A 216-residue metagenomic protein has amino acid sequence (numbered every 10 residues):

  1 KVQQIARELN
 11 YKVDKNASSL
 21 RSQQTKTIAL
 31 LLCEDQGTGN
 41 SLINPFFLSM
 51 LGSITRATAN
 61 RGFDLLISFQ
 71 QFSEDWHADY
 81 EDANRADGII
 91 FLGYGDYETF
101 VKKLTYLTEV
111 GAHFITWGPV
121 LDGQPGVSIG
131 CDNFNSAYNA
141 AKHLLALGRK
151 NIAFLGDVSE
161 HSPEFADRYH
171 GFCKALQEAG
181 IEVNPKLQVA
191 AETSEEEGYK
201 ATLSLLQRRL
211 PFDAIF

Functional and structural regions predicted by a protein language model:
K1-K26: N-terminal helix-turn-helix DNA-binding module of bacterial transcription factors
K1-Q3, V189, L206-F216: Short, intrinsically disordered, charge-balanced linker/junction segments flanking boundaries in proteins
I5, S53-A57, Y106, D167-A179 (+1 more regions): Alpha-helical structural signal in soluble globular domains
Q23-K142, A146, L205-Q207, P211: Alpha-helical recognition/docking segments in bacterial nutrient-uptake and carbohydrate-utilization systems
A29, A153-L155, D213-F216: Conserved beta-strand elements of the Class I
T58-F69, A153, Y169, C173-E197: Short beta-strand elements in bilobed, periplasmic/extracellular small-molecule ligand-binding domains
W117-G118, I152-G156: Short beta-strands and strand-loop turn motifs
I129-F154, H170, K174, E195-S204: Hydrophobic alpha-helical segments within soluble ligand-binding/sensing domains
